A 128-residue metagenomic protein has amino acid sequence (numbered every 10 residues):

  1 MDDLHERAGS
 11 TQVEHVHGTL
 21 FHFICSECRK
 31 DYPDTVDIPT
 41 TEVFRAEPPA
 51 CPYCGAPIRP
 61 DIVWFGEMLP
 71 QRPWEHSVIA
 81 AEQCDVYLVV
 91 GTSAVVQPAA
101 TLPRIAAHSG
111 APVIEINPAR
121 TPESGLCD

Functional and structural regions predicted by a protein language model:
M1-C127: Conserved catalytic alpha/beta core of Sir2/sirtuin-type deacylases, generalized to analogous enzyme cores that bind
